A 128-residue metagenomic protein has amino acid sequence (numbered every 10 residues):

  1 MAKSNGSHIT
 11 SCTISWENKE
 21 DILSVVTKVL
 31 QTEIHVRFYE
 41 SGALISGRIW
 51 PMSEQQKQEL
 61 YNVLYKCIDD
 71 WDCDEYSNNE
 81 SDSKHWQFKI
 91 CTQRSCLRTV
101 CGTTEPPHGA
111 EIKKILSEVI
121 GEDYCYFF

Functional and structural regions predicted by a protein language model:
M1-Q55, D74-T103, Y124-F128: N-terminal domain-start interaction segment
M52-D74, I112-F128: DNA replication sliding-clamp ring fold and its partner-interaction surfaces
